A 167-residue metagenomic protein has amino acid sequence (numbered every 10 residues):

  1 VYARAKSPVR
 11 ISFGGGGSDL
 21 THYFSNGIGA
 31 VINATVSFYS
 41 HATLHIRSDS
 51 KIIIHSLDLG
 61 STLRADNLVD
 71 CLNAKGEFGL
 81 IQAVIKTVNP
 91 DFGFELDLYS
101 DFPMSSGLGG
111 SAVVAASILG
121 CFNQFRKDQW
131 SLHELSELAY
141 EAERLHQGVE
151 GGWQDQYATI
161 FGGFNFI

Functional and structural regions predicted by a protein language model:
V1-L108, G120-W130, E137, F161-F164: ATP-binding N-lobe of GHMP and related small-molecule kinases
S111: Short, conserved phosphate/pyrophosphate- and ester-handling motifs at nucleotide-, phospho-/glycolipid
S117: Active-site signature of alpha/beta-hydrolase-fold catalytic machinery across serine- and Asp/Cys-nucleophile hydrolases
W130-I167: Alpha/beta catalytic cores of group-transfer enzymes, especially the acyltransferase/condensing modules of polyketide
